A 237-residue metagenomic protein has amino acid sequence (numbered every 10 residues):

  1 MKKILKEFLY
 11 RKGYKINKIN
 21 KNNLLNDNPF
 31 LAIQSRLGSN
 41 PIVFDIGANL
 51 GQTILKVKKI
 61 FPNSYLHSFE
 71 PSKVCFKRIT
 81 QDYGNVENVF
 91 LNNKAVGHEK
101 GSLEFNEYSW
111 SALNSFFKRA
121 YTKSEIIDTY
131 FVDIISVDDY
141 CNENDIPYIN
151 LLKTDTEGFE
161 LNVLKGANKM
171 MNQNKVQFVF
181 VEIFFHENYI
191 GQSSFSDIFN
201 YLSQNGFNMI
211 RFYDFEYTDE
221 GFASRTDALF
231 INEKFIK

Functional and structural regions predicted by a protein language model:
M1-K237: Phosphate/nucleotide-binding beta-alpha loop and adjacent structural elements of enzyme active sites
